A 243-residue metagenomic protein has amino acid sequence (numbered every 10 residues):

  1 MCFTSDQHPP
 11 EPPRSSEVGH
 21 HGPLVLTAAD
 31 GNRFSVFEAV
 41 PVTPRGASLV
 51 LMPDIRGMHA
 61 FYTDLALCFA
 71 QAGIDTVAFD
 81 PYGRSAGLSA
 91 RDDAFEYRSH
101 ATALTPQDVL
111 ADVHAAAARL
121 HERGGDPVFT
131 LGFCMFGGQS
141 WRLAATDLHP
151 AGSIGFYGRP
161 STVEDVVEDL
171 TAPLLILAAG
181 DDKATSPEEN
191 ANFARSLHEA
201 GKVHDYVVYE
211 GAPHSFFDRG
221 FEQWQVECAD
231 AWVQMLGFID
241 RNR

Functional and structural regions predicted by a protein language model:
M1-R243: N-terminal cap/leader regions of alpha/beta-hydrolase-fold enzymes, predominantly small-molecule hydrolases
